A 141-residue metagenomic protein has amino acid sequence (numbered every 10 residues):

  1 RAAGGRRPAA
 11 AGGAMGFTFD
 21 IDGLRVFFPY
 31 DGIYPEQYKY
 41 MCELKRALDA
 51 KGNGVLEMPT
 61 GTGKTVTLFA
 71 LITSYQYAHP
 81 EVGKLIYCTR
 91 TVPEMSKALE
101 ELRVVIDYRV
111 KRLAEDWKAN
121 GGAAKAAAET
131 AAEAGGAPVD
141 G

Functional and structural regions predicted by a protein language model:
A2, R6-A10: Short polybasic linear motifs
G12-E57, A70: Conserved pre-motif I regulatory segment
I33-E36, Y40, T62-T65, E94-M95: Phosphate/oxyanion-binding active-site loops and adjacent basic polyanion-contact surfaces
E57-G63, R90: Active-site nucleophile and cofactor-binding loops and adjacent substrate-binding regions of central metabolic enzymes
G63-S74, A98-L102: Motif I (Walker A/P-loop) of helicase-class P-loop NTPases
Y75-E81: Post-Walker A helix-loop "phosphate-sensing" segment adjacent to the P-loop in P-loop NTPases
G83-I106: Conserved Walker A/P-loop ATP-binding site and its immediately adjacent core in helicase/helicase-like ATPase domains
K111-G141: Inter-Walker segment of RecA-like/P-loop motor cores
